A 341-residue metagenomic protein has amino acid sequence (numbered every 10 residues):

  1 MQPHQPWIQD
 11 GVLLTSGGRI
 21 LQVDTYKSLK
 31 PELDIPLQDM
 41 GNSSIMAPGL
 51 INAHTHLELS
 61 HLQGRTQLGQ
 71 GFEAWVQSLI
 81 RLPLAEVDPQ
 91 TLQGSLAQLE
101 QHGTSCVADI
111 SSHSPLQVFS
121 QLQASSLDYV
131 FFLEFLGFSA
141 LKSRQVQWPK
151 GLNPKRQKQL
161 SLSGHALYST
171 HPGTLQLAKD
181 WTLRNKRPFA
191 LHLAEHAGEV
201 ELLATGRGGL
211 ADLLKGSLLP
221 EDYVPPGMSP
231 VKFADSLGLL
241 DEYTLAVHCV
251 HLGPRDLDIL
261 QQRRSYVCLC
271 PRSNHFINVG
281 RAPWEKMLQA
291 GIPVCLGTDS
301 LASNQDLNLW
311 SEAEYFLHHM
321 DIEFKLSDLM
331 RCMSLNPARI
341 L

Functional and structural regions predicted by a protein language model:
M1-E32, A338-R339: N-terminal metal-binding scaffold of metallo-dependent hydrolase/deaminase domains
S28-A47: Active-site metal-binding motif and surrounding structural segment of the metallo-beta-lactamase
I45-M46, H61-L127, V146-K155: Alpha-helical scaffold segments that flank or form the walls of functional sites
P48-S60, P188-A197: Histidine-centered catalytic micro-motifs
H61-Q90, V130-L133, H196-D241, F316-H319 (+1 more regions): Active-site gating loops and adjacent loop-to-helix segments of metal-dependent hydrolytic enzymes
L92-L99, P254, Y266, S273-F276 (+1 more regions): C-terminal helical cap
Q117-A124, R144-Y266, N278-V294: Histidine/acidic residue-rich metal-binding segments in metalloenzymes
S236-L240, G280-L341: His/Asp/Glu-enriched, well-ordered alpha-helical/loop segment that forms or immediately abuts the divalent-metal
